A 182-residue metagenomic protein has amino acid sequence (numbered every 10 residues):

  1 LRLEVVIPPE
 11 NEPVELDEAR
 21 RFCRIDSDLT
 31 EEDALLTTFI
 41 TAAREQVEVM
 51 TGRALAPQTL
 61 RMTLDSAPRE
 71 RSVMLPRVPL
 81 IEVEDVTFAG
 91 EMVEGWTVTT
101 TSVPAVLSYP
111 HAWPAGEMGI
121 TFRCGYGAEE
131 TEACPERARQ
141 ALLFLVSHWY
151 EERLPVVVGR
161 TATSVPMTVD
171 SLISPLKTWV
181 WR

Functional and structural regions predicted by a protein language model:
L1-R182: Divalent metal-cofactor coordination and adjacent catalytic microenvironments
